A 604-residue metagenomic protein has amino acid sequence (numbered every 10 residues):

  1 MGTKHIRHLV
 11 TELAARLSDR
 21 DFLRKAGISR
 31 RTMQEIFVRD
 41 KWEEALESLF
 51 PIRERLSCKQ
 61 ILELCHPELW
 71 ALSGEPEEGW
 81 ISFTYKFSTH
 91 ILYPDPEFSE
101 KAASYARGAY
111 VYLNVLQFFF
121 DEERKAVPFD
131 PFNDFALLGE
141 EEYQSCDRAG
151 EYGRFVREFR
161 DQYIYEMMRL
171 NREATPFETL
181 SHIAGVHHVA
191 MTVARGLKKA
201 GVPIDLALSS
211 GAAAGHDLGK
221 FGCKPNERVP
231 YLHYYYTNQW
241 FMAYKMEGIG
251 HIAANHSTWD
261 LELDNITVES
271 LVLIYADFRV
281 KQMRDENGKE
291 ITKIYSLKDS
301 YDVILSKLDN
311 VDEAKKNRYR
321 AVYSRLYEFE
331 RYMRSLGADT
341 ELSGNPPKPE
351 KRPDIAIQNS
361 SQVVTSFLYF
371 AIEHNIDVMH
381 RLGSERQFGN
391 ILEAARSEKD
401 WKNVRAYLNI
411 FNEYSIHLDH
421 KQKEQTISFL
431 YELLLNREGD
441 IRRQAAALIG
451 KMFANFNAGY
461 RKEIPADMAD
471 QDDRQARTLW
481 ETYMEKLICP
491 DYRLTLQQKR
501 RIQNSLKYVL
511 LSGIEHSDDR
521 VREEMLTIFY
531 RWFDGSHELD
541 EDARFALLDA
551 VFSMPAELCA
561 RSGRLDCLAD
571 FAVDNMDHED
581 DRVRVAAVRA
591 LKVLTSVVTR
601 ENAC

Functional and structural regions predicted by a protein language model:
G2-R154, A174-I204, G215, P225 (+4 more regions): Divalent metal-dependent phosphate-bond-processing catalytic cores, especially two-metal-ion Mg2+/Mn2+ enzymes that act
V186-A190, P203-Y244, G250-D260, D277: His-Asp-centered metal-binding catalytic motifs of divalent-metal-dependent phosphohydrolases/nucleases
I376-R381, S415-K423, N455-P465, L511-R522 (+2 more regions): Flexible loop/turn segments at the boundaries of HEAT repeats in alpha-solenoid HEAT proteins
N390-E398, F429-R437, A466-R493, I528-S536 (+3 more regions): Alpha-solenoid HEAT/Armadillo-like helical repeat scaffolds in large eukaryotic proteins
S397-K402, G439-D440, Y492-L496, R500 (+2 more regions): Alpha-helix N-cap/helix-start positions at coil->helix boundaries
R405-E413, Q444-K451: Non-membrane alpha-helical segments in proteins
Y407, A445, Q498, I502 (+4 more regions): Conserved hydrophobic register position within alpha-solenoid helical repeats
N412, G450-A454, K507-L511, D549-A556 (+1 more regions): Structural signature of alpha-helical solenoid repeat scaffolds
